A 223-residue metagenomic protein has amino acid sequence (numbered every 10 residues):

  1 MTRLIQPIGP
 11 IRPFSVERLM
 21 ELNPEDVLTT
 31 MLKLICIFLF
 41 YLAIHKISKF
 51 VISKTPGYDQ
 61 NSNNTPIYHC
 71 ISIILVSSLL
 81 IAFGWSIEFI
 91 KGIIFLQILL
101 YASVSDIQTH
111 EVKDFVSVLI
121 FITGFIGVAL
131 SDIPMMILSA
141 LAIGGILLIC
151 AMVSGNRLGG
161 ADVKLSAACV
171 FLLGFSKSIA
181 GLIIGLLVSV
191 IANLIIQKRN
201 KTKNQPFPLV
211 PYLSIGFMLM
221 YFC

Functional and structural regions predicted by a protein language model:
M1-C223: A membrane-topology feature that recognizes alpha-helical transmembrane segments and their immediate juxtamembrane
